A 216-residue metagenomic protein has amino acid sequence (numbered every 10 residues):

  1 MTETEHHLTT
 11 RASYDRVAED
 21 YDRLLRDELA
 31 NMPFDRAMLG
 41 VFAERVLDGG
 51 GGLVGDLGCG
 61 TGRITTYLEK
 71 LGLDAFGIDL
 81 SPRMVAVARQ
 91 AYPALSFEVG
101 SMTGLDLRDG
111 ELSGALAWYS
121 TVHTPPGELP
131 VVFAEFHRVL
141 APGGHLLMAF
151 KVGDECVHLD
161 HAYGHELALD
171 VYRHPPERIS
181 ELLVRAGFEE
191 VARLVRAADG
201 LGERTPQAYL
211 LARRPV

Functional and structural regions predicted by a protein language model:
M1-G49, D154: Conserved class I S-adenosyl-L-methionine
G52-L57, T61-G104: Class I SAM-dependent methyltransferase SAM/SAH-binding core
T103-A115: A short acidic, Gly/Pro-enriched loop at the edge of an enzyme's catalytic core that lines a small-molecule cofactor
P130-P142: A short glycine-rich, Lys/Arg-flanked "PGG" loop and its adjoining helix->strand segment in the class I
G144-F150: Conserved beta-strand signature within the Rossmann-like core of class I S-adenosyl-L-methionine
V152-D170: Short, glycine-/aromatic-enriched active-site segment of Class I SAM-dependent methyltransferases
V171-A186: Short alpha-helix
A197-V216: Core SAM-dependent methyltransferase catalytic element
